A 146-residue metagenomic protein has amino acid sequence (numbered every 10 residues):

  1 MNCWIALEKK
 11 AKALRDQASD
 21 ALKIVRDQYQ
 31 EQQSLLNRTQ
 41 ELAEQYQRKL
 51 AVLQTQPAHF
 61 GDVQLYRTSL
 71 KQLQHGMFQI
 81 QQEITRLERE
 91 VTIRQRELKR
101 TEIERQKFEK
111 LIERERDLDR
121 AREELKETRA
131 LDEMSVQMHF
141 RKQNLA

Functional and structural regions predicted by a protein language model:
M1-A146: Charge-rich amphipathic alpha-helical interaction elements
